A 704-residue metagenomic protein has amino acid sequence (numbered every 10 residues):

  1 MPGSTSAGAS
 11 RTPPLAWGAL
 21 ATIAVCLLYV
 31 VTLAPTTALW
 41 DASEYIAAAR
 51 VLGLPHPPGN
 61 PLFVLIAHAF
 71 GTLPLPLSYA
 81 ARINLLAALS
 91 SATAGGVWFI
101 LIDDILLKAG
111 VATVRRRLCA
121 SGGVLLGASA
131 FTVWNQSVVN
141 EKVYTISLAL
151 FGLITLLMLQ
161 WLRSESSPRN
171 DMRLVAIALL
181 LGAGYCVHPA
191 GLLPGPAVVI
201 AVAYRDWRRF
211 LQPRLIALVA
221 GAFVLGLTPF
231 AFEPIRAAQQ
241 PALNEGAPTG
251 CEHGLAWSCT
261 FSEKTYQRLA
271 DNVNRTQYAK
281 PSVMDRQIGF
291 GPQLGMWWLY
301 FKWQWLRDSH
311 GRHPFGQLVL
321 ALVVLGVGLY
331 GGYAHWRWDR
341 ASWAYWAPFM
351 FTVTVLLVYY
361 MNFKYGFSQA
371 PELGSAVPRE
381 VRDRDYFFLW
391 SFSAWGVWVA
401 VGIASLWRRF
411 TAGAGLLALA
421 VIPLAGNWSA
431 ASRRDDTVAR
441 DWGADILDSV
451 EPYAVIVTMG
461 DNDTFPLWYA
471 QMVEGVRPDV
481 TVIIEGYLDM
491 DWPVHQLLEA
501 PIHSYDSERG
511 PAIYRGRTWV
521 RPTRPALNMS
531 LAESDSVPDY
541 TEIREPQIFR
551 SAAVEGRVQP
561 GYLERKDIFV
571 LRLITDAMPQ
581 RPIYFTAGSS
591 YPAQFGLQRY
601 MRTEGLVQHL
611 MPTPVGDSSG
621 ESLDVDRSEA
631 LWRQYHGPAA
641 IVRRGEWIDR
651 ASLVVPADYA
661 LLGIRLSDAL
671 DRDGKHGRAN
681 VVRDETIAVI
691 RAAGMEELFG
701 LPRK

Functional and structural regions predicted by a protein language model:
P2, A109, G122, V138-V143 (+4 more regions): ER/secretory pathway lumenal C-terminal domains and tails of membrane proteins involved in glycoprotein biogenesis
T5-L20, R115: N-terminal membrane topogenic signal
L15-L28, S121-L126, F351-T352: Alpha-helical transmembrane segments
C26-T36, V355-N362: Alpha-helical transmembrane segments of multi-pass membrane proteins
L33-Y45, P55-A67, F261-S262, R434-V438: Extracytoplasmic catalytic/substrate-binding loops of multi-pass membrane glycan-assembly enzymes
P61, L73-G96, I100, R117 (+4 more regions): Loop-to-helix entry region of an early transmembrane alpha helix in multi-pass inner-membrane enzymes
L65, L101-D104, Q136, L157 (+2 more regions): A residue-level signal for alpha-helical anchor/packing sites in multi-pass solute transporters
L85-T113, L125, S129, L153-L157 (+2 more regions): Transmembrane-helix motifs of polytopic, lipid-linked glycan transferases
